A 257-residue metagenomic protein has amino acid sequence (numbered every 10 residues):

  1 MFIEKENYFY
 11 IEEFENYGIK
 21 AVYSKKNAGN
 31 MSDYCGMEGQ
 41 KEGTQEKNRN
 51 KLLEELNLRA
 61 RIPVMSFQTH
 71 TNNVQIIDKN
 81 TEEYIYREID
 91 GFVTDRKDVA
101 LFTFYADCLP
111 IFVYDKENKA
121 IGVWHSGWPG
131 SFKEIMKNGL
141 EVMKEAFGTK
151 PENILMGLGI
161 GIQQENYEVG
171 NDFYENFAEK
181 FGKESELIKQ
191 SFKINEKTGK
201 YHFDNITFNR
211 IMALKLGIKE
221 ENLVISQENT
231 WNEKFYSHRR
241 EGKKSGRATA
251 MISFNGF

Functional and structural regions predicted by a protein language model:
M1-F257: Active-site microenvironment for binding and transforming phosphate-containing groups
